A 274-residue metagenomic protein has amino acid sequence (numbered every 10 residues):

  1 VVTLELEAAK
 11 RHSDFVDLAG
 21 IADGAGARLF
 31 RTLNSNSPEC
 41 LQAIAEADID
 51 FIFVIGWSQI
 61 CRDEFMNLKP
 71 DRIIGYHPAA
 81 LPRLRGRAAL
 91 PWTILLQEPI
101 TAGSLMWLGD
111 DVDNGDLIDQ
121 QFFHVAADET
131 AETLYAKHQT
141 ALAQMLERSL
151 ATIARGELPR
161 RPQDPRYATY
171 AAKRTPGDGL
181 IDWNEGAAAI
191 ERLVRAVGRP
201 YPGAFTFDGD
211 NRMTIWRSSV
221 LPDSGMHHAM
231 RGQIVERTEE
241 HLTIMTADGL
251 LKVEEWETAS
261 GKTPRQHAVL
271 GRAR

Functional and structural regions predicted by a protein language model:
V1-E7: Short internal beta-strands
V2, W183-R274: An anion-binding loop in the catalytic cleft
E7-A25: N-terminal beta-loop-helix "entrance" segment that forms/cooperates in small-molecule cofactor or anionic ligand
R28-N36: Short acidic-hydrophobic, aromatic-tinged amphipathic segments that line or gate anion-handling sites
S37-D48, N67: Short amphipathic alpha-helix with an adjacent loop that forms part of the alpha/beta core around
F51-Y170: Donor/substrate-binding cores of folate-linked one-carbon enzymes
A172-E185: Acyl-group handling in specialized metabolite and lipid biosynthesis
